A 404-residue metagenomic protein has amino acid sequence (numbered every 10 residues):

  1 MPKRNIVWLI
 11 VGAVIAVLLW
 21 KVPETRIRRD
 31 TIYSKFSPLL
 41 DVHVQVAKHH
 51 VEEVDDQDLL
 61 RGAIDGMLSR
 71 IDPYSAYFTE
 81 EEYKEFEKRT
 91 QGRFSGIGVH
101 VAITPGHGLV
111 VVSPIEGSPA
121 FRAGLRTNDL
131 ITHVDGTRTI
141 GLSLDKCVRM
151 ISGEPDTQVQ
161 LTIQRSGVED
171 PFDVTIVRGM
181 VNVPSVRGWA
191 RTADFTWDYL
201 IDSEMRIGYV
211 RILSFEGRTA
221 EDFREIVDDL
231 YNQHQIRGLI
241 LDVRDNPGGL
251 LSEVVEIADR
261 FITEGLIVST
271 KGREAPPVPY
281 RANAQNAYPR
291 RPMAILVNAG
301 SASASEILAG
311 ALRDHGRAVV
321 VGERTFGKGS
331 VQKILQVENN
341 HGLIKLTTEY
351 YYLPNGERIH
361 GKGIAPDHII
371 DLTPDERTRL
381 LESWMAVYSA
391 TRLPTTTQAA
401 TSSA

Functional and structural regions predicted by a protein language model:
P2, P23-K35, A47-D56, V110-P114 (+2 more regions): Cleft-lining beta-strand/loop regions that shape enzyme active-site pockets
P2-Y77, H100, V110, Q233-H234 (+2 more regions): Terminal targeting/pro-maturation regions of precursor/exported proteins
Y74-V110, W197: PDZ/PDZ-like peptide-tail recognition elements
S95-I97, V159, G342, P366: Change "...and in nucleic-acid phosphodiester-cleaving endonucleases..." to "...and in nucleic-acid processing enzymes
A102, T162-S166, Y352: A generic structural motif
L343, Y350-A404: Conserved functional hotspot residues or short segments at active or partner-binding sites across diverse domains
